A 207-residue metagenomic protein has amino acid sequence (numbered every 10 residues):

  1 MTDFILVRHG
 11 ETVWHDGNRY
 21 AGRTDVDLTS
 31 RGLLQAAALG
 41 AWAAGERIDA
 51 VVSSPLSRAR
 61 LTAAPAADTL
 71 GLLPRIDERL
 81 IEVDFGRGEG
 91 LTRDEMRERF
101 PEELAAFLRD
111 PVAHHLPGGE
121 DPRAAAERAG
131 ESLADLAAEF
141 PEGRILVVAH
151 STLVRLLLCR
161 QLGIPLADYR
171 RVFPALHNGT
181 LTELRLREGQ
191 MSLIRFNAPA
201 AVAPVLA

Functional and structural regions predicted by a protein language model:
M1-I5, A50: Extreme N-terminal starter segment of soluble prokaryotic enzymes
T2, V83-E95, A138, G143-R144 (+1 more regions): Acidic, low-complexity terminal tails and accessory targeting/binding regions of phosphate-metabolizing enzymes
I5, R75-D77, I194: General small-molecule cofactor/ligand-binding pocket signal
E11-A66, H115-G130: Loop-to-helix element that buttresses phosphate recognition and phosphoryl-transfer chemistry
T12, L153-V154: Short active-site segment of divalent metal-dependent hydrolases/proteases that encodes the spacing between
A38-L104: Phosphate-coordination/substrate-recognition cap region in phosphate-metabolizing enzymes
H150: Short basic (Lys/Arg) and small-residue
